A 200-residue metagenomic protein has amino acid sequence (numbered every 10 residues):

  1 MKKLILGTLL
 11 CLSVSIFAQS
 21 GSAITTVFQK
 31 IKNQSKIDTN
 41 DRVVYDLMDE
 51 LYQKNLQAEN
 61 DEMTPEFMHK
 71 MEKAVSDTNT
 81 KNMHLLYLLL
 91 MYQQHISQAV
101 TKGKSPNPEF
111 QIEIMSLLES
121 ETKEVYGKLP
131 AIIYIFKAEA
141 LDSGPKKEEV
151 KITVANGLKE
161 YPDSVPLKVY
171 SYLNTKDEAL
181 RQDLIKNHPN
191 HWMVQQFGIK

Functional and structural regions predicted by a protein language model:
M1-V27: Bacterial Sec-dependent N-terminal signal peptides
T25-E62, E66-S105, Y126-A140, V165-S171: Amphipathic alpha-helical repeat scaffolds of TPR domains
D61, K104, P108-Q111, K146-K147 (+1 more regions): TPR-repeat structural position
F67, Q111-I114, V150, L184: Single-residue signature of alpha-solenoid repeat helices
H69-E72, E119, A155, P189: Alpha-solenoid helical repeat scaffolds
E121-T122, G157, L184: Canonical positions in the second alpha-helix
K128, Y170-K200: Terminal, low-structured helical/coil segments at or just beyond the last alpha-helical repeat
